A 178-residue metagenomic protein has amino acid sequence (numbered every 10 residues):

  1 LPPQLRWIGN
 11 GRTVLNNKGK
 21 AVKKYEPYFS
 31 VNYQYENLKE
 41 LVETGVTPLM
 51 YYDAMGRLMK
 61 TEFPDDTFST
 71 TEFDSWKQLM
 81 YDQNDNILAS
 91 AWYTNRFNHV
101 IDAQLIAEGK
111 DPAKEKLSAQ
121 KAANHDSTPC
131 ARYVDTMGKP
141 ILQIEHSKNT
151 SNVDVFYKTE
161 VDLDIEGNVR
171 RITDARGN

Functional and structural regions predicted by a protein language model:
L1-N178: Acidic, low-complexity segments
